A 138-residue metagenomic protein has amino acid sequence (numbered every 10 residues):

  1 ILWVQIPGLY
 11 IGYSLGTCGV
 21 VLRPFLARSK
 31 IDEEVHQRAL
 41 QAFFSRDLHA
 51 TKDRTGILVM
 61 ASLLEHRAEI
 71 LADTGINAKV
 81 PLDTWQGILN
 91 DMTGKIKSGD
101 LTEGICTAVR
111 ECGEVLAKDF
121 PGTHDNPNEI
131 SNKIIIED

Functional and structural regions predicted by a protein language model:
I1-L26: Transmembrane alpha-helices and immediately adjacent membrane-cytoplasm interface residues in multi-pass integral
G19, F25-R28, D32, V109 (+1 more regions): Divalent-metal-activated hydrolytic enzyme cores
F25-S45: Membrane-cytosol interface motif
R38-A72: Acidic, Ser/Thr-rich low-complexity segments on the non-lumenal side of membrane proteins
L64-L101: Flexible, solvent-exposed short loops/turns enriched in glycine
A78-G87, L116-D138: C-terminal binding/interaction regions
L101, I105, E111-K118: Surface-exposed interaction patches
